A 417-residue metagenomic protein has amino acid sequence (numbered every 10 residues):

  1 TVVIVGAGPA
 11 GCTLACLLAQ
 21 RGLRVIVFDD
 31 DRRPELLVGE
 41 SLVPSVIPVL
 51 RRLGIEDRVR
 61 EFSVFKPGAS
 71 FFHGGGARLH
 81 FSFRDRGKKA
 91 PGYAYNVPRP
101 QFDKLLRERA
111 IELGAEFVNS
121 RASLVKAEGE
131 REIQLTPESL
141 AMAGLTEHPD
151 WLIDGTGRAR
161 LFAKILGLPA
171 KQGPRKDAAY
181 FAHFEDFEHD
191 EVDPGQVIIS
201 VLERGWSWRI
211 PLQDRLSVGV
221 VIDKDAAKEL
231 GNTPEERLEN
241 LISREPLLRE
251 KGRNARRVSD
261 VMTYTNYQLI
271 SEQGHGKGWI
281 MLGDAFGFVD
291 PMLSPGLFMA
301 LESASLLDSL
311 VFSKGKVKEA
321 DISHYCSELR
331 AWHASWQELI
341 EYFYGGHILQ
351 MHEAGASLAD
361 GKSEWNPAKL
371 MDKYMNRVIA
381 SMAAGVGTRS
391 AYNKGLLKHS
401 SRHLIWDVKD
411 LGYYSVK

Functional and structural regions predicted by a protein language model:
T1-G8: Beta1/beta-strand and adjacent pyrophosphate-binding region of the FAD-binding site in flavoprotein oxidoreductases
V5, A19-V38: Glycine-rich FAD pyrophosphate-binding loop
G11-C12: N-terminal Rossmann-fold NAD(P) dinucleotide-binding loop
L36-G75: N-terminal FAD cofactor-binding segment of flavoenzymes
F62, A226-V311, G315-H324: FAD/FMN-dependent oxidoreductases across multiple families
R86-E108, A227-T233: Short beta-strand to alpha-helix junction loop
R109-L248: Predominantly flavin-linked oxidoreductase catalytic cores and closely associated redox partners
S309-K417: C-terminal helical "tail/cap" subdomain of flavin- and related membrane-associated enzymes
